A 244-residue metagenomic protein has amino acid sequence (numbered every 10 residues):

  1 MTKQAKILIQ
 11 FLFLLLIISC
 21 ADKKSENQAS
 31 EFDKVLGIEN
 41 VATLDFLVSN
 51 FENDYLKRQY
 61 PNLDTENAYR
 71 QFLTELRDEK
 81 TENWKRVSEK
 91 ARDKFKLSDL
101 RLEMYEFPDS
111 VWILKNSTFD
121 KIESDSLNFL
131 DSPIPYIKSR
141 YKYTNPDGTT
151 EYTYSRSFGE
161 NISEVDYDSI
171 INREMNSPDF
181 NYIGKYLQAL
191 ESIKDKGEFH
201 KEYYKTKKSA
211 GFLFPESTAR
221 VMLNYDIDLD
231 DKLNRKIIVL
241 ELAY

Functional and structural regions predicted by a protein language model:
T2-I9: Bacterial N-terminal signal peptides that target proteins for export
A5, A21-D22: Acidic metal-coordinating catalytic centers involved in nucleic-acid phosphodiester chemistry
L16-S19: C-terminal motif of bacterial Sec signal peptides marking the signal peptidase cleavage site
D22-F129: N-terminal Sec/ER secretory leader and immediately downstream segment of secreted/extracellular precursors
D54, E75, E79, A189-K196 (+1 more regions): Structured segments of extracytoplasmic/periplasmic soluble domains in secreted or envelope-associated proteins
K115-T206: Extended amphipathic alpha-helical interaction segments
E191-K194, K201-Y244: A cross-kingdom marker for long, charged
